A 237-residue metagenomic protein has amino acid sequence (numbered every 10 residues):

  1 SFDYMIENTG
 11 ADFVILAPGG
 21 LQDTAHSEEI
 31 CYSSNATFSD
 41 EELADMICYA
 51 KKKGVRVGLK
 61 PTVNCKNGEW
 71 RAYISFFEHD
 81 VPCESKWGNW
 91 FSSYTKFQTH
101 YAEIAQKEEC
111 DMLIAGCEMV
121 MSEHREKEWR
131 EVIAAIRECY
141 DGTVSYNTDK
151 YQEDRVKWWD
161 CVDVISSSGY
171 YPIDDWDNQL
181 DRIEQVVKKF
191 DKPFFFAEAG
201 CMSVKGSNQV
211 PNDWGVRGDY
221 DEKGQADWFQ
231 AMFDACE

Functional and structural regions predicted by a protein language model:
S1, Q22, S34-F38, F91-T95 (+3 more regions): Acidic-and-aromatic substrate-binding clefts and catalytic sites of carbohydrate-active enzymes
S1-E7, F91-I104, D149-W158, A226-A235: Short, acidic/polar
T9-E28, E41-S122: Substrate-binding cleft and catalytic face of glycoside hydrolase catalytic domains, especially the flexible beta-alpha
V14, L113, I165, E198 (+1 more regions): Conserved, mostly hydrophobic/aromatic
S27-Y32, E78-K86, V204-A226: A solvent-exposed, charged loop/short amphipathic helix patch at secondary-structure junctions
F38-E41, D45-C48, K52-R56, K60 (+3 more regions): Glycoside hydrolase catalytic-domain groove-lining segments
S39-L43, Y94, Q98, W129 (+3 more regions): Aromatic/hydrophobic pocket-lining residues that form the small-molecule binding cavity in soluble enzyme cores
F97, M112, E123-N147: Active-site neighborhood of glycoside hydrolase catalytic domains
